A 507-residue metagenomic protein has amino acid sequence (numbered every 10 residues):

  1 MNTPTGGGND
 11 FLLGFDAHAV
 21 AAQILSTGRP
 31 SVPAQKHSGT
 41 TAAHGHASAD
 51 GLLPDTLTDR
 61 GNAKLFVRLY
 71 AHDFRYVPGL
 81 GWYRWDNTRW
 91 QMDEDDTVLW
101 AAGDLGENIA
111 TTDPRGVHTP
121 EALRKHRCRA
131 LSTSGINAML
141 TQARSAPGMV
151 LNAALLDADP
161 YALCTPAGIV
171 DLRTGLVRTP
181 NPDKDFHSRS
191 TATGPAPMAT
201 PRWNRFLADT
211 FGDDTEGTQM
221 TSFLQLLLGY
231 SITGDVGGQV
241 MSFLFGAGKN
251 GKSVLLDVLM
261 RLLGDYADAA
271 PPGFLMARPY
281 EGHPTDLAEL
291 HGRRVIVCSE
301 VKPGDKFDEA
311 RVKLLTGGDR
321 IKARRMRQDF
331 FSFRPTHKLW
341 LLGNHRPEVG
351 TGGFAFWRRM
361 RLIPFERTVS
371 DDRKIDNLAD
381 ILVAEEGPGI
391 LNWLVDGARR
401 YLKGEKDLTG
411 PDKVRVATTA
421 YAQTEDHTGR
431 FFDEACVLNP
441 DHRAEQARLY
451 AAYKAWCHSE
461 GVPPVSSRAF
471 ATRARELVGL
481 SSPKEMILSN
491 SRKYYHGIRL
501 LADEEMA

Functional and structural regions predicted by a protein language model:
M1-G39, W90: TOPRIM fold recognition
T5-D10, W85, F333, K493-H496: Short, solvent-exposed polar/charged micro-motifs at secondary-structure junctions
G7, V20-L25, L65-R68, A102 (+2 more regions): Generic hydrophobic, helix-prone segments enriched in Leu/Val/Ile
G39-P78, I109-A507: Feature primarily recognizes SF3-like P-loop helicase cores of small DNA viruses
R84-W85, R89-A102, G106: Trp- and S/T/G-rich repeat-edge/linker motifs of beta-rich repeat architectures
